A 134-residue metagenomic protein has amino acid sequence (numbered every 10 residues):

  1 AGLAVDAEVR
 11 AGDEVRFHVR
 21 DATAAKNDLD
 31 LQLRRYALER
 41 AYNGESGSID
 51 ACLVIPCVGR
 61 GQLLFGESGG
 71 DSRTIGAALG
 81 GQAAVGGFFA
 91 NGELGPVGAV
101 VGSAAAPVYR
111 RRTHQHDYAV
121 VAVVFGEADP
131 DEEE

Functional and structural regions predicted by a protein language model:
A1-E134: Hydrophobic alpha/beta core scaffold segments
